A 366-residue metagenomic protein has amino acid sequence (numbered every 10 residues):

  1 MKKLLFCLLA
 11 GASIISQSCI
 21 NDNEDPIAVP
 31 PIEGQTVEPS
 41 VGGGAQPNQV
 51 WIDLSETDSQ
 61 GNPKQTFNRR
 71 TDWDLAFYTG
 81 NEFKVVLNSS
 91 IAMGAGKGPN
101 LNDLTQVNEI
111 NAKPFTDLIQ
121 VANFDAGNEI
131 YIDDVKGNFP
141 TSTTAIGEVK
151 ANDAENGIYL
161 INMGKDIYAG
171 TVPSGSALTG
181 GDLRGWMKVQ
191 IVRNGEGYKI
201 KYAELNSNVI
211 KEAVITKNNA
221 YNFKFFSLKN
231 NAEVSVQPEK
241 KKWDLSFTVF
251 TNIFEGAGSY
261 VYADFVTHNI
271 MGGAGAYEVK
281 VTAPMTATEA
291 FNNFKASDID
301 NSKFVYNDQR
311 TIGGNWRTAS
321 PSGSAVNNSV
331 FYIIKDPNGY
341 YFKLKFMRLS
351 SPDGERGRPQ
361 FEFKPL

Functional and structural regions predicted by a protein language model:
K2-L9: Sec-dependent signal peptide recognition, specifically the positively charged N-region followed immediately by
I15-S18: C-terminal motif of bacterial Sec signal peptides marking the signal peptidase cleavage site
I20-L366: Surface-exposed, beta-sheet-biased, low-hydrophobicity segments with strongly acidic/polar composition
